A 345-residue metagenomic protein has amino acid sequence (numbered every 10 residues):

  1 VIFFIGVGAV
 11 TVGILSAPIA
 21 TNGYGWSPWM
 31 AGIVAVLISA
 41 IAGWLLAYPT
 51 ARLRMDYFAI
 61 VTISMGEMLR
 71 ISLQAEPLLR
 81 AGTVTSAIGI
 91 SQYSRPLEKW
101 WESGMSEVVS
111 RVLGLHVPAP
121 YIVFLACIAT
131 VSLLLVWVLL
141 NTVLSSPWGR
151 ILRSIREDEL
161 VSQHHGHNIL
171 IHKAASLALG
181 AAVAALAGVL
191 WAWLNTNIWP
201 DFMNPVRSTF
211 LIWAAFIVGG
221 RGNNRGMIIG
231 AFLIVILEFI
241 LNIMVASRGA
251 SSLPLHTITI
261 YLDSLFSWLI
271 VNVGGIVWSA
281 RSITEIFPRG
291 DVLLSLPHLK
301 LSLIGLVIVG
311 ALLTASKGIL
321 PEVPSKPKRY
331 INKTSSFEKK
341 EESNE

Functional and structural regions predicted by a protein language model:
V1-E345: Transmembrane alpha-helices and adjacent helix-loop boundaries
